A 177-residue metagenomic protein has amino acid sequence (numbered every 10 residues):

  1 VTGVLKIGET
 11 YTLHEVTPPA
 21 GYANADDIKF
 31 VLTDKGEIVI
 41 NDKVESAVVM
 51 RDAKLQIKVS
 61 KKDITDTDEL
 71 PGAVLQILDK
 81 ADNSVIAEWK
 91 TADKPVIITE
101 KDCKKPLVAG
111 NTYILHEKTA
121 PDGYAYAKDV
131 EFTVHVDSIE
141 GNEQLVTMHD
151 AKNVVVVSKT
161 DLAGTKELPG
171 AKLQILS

Functional and structural regions predicted by a protein language model:
V1-S177: Solvent-exposed loop/turn and edge beta-strand elements of beta-rich ligand-binding domains
